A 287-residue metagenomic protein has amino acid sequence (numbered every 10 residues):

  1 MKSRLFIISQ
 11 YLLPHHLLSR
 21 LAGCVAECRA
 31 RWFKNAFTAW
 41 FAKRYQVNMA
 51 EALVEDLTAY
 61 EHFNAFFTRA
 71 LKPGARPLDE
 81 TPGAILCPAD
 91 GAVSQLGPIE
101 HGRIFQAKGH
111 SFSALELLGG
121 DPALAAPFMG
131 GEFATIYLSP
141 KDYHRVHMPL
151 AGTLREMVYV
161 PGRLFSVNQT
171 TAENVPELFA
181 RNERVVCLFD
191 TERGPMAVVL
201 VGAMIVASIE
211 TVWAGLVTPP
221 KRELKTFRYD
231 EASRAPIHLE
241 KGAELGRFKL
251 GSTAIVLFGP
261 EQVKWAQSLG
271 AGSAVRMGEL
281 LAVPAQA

Functional and structural regions predicted by a protein language model:
M1-A287: Contiguous, well-folded functional domains in the mature portion of proteins
